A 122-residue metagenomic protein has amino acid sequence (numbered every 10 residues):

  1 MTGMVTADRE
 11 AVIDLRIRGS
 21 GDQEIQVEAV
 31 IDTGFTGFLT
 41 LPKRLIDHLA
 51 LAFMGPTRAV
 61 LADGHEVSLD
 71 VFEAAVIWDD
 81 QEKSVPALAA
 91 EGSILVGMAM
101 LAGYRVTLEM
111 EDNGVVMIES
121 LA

Functional and structural regions predicted by a protein language model:
M1-A122: Pepsin/retropepsin-fold aspartyl endopeptidases
